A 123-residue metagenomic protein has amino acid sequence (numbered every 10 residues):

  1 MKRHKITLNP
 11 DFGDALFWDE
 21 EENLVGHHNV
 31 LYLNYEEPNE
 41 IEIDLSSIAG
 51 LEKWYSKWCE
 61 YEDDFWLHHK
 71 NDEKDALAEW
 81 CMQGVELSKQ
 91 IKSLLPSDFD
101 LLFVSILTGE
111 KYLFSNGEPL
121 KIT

Functional and structural regions predicted by a protein language model:
M1-T123: Intrinsic low-complexity, intrinsically disordered or marginally ordered coil/linker segments
